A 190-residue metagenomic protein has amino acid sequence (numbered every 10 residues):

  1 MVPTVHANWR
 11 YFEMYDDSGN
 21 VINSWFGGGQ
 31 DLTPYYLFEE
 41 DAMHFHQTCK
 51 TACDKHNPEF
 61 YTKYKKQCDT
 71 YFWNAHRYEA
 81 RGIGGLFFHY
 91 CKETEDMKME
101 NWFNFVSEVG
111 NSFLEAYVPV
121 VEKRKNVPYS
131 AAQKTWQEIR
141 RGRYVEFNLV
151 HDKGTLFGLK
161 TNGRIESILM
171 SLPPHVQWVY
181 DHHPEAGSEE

Functional and structural regions predicted by a protein language model:
M1-W25: Internal mixed beta-strand/loop scaffold within catalytic domains of large alpha/beta enzymes
N8-W9, G27, D69-T94, G142-L149: Aromatic/basic-lined ligand-recognition segments that form π-stacking hydrophobic pockets flanked by Lys/Arg to engage
R10-Y11, W25-D31, L169-L172: Extended active-site and interfacial segments that coordinate phosphate-rich ligands in large catalytic machineries
Y15, T33-E40, Y90-F105, K153-T155: A generic structural motif
D17-Q67, H183: Compact, glycine/acidic-enriched structural inserts
H44, T48, E59, K63 (+7 more regions): Generic recognition of stable, solvent-exposed alpha-helical segments in well-folded globular domains
M99-L156: Extended, compositionally biased non-globular segments
T155, L159-E190: TerminUS-proximal long segments
